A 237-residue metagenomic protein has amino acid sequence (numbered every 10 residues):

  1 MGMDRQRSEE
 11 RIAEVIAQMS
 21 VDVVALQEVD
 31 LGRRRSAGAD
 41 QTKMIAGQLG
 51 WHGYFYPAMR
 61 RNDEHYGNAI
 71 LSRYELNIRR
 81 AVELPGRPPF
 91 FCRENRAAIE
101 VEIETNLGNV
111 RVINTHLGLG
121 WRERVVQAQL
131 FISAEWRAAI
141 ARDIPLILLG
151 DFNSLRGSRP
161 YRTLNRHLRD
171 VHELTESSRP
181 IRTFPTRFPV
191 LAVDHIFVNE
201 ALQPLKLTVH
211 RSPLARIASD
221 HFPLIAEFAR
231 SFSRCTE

Functional and structural regions predicted by a protein language model:
M1-M3, L84-F91, T115-R122: Surface-exposed cleft-lining segments at the edges of enzyme active sites
M1-Q48, G53-F55, M59-E64, Q129-S133 (+1 more regions): N-terminal, active-site-proximal structural segment of metallo-dependent hydrolase catalytic domains
G2, L31-A37, R61-E64, G120-E123 (+3 more regions): Active-site environment of divalent metal-dependent phosphoester hydrolases
Q27, T115, L149-D151: Active-site flanking residues adjacent to catalytic metal/cofactor-binding acidic residues
G47-Q48, D63-R79, P189-P204, F228-A229: Conserved beta strand-loop-helix elements of the APE1-like EEP
N68-V110: A well-ordered secondary-structure block
E102-T105, E135-I147, F152-E237: Metal-dependent phosphoester-hydrolase catalytic domains
L107-A139, D143-I147: Active-site beta-loop-alpha substructure in enzyme catalytic cores, prototypically the cysteine-centered nucleophile
